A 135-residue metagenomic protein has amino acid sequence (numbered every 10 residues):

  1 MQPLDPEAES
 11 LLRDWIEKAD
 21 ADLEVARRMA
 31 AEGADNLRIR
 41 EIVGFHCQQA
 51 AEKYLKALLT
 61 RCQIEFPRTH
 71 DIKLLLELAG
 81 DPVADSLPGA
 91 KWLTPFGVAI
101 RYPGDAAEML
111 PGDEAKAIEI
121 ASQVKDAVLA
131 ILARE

Functional and structural regions predicted by a protein language model:
M1-E135: Terminal alpha-helical segments
